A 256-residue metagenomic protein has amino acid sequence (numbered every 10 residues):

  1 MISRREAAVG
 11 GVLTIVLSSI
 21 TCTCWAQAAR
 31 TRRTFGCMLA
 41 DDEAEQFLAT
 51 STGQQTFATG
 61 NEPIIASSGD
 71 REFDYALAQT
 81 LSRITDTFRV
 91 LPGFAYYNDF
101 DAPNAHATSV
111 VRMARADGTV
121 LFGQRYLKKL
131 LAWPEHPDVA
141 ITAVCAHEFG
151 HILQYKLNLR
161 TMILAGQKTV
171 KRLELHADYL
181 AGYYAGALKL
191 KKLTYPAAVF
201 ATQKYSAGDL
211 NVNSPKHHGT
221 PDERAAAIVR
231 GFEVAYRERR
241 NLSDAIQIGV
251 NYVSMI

Functional and structural regions predicted by a protein language model:
M1-I15: N-terminal secretory signal peptides and thylakoid transit peptides that target proteins across membranes
V12, V16, C24-D101, R237-I248 (+1 more regions): A metal-dependent hydrolase signature that marks the N-terminal structural subdomain at the beginning of catalytic folds
H106-V139, Y155: Active-site scaffold of zinc-dependent metalloenzymes
P137-G150: Short alpha-helix carrying the canonical HExxH Zn2+-binding catalytic motif
F149-L164, K189: Catalytic Zn2+-binding segment of zinc metalloproteases
K168-L193: Post-HExxH zinc-binding segment in Zn-dependent metallohydrolases
G186-I256: Long, well-structured alpha-helical subdomains associated with metal-dependent extracellular/ecto-lumenal hydrolases
